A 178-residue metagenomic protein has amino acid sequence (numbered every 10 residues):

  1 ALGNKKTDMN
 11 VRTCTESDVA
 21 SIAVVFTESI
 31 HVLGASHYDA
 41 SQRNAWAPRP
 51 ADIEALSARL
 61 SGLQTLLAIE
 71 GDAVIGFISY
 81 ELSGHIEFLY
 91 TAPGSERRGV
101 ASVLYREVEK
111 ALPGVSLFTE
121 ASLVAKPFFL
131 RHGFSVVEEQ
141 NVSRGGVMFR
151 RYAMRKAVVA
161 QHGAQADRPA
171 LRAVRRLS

Functional and structural regions predicted by a protein language model:
N10-V24: A short beta-loop-alpha structural element at the N-terminal edge of CoA-dependent acyl/N-acetyltransferase catalytic
A23, T27-E54: Conserved GNAT-fold acetyl-CoA-binding loop/helix
P50-L67, H85: A short helix-loop-beta-strand connector motif used in the catalytic cores of GNAT acetyltransferases and, in some
L63-G76, E81: Conserved beta-hairpin
I86-E96: A short, internal acetyl-CoA/4′-phosphopantetheine-binding micro-motif in the GNAT/acyltransferase core
R97-K110, R131: Conserved acetyl-CoA-binding loop-helix of GNAT-fold acetyltransferases
S116-E120, S135-A153: Conserved catalytic-core motifs of GNAT/GCN5-like acyltransferases
V124, V147-S178: Terminal substrate-recognition subdomain of acyl/acetyltransferases
